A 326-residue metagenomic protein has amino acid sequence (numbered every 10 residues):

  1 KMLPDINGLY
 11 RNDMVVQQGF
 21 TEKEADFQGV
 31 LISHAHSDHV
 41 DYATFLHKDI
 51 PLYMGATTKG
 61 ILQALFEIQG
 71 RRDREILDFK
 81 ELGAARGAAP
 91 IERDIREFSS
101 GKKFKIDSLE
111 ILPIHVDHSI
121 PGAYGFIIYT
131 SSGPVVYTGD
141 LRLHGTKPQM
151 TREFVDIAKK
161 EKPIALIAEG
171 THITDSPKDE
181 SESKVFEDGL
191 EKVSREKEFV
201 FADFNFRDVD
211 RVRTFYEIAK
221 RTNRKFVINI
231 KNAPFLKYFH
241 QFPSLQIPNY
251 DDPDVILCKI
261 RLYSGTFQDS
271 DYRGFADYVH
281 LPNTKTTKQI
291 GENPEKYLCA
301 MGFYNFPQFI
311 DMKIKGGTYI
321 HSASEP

Functional and structural regions predicted by a protein language model:
K1-G29, D38-D210, T214, K220: His/Asp/Glu-rich metal-coordinating catalytic cores of metallo-dependent phosphodiesterases/hydrolases acting on
I32: An N-terminally biased module of ancient metal coordination in phosphate/nucleic-acid-related enzymes
I50-I61, I167, K225-A233, Y319-E325: Short internal beta-strands
T138, A168, A202, I228 (+2 more regions): Conserved beta-strand positions
D175-P307: Hard-cation-handling environments
I310-M312: Short conserved micro-motifs at the rims of enzyme active sites and ligand-binding pockets
I314-G316: ATP-dependent carboxylate-amine ligase
